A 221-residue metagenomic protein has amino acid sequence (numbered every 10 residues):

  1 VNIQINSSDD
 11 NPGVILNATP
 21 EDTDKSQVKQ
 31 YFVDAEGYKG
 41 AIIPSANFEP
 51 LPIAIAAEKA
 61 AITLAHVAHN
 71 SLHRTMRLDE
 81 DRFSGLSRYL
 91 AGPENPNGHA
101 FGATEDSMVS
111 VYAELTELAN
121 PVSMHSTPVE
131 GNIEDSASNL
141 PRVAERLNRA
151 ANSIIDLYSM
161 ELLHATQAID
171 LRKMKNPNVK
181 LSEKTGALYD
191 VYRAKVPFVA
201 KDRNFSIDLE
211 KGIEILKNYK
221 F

Functional and structural regions predicted by a protein language model:
V1-F221: C-terminal auxiliary extensions adjacent to catalytic cores
